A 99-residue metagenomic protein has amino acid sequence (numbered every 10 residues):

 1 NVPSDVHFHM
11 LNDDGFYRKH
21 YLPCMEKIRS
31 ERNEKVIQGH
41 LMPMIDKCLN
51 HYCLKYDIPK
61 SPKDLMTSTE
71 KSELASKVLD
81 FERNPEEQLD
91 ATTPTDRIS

Functional and structural regions predicted by a protein language model:
N1-S99: Acidic interaction surfaces
